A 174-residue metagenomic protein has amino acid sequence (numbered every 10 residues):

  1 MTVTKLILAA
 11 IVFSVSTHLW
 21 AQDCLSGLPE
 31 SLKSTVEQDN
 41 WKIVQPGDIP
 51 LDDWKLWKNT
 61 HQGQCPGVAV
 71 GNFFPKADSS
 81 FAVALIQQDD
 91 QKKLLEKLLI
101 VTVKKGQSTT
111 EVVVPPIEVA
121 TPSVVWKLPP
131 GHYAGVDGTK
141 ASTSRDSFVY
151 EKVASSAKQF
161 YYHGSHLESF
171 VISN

Functional and structural regions predicted by a protein language model:
T4-L8, A21-V44, S108-T110, P116-N174: Acidic, small-residue rich beta-repeat scaffolds with periodic aromatic anchors
W54-K58: A short beta-strand motif characteristic of beta-propeller blades
H61-G63: Extracellular/luminal recognition modules and glycoprotein regions
V68-K76: Acidic, divalent-cation-chelating loop motifs in proteins
P75-L85, A141-V149: Acidic/hydrophobic-patterned starts of short beta strands in beta-sheet-rich repeat architectures
D90-I100, A157-F160: Structural motif
T102-S108: Short edge-strand/loop segments of extracellular domains
